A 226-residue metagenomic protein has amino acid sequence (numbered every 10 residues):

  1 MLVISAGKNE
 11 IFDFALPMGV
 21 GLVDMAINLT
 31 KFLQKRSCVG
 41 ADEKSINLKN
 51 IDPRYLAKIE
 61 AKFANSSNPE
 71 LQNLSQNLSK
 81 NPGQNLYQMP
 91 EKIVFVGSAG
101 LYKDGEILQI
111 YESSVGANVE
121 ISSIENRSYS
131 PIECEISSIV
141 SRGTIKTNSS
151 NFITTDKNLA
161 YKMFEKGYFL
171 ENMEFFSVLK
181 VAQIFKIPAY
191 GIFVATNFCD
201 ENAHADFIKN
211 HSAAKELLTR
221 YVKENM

Functional and structural regions predicted by a protein language model:
M1-L2: Extreme N-terminal starter segment of soluble prokaryotic enzymes
E10-S37, D52, L86-M226: Glycine-rich phosphate- or other oxyanion-binding loops that anchor nucleotides, phosphorylated ligands
Q34-M89, S122-S123, R127: Intrinsically disordered, low-complexity terminal tails and inter-domain linkers enriched for S/T/G/P/D/E
